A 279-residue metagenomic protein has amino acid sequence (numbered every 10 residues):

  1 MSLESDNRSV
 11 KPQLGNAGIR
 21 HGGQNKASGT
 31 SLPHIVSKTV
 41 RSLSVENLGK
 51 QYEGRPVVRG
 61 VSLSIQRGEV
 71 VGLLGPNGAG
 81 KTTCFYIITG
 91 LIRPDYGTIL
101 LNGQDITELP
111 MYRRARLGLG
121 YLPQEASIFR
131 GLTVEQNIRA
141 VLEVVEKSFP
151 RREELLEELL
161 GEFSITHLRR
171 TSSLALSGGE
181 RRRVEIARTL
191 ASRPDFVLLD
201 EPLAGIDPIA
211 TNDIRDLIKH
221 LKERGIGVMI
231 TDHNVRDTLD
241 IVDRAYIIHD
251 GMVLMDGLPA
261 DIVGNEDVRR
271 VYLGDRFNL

Functional and structural regions predicted by a protein language model:
L74-P76: The feature captures the beta-strand-to-loop junction immediately N-terminal to the Walker
T89: Helix-to-loop junction immediately C-terminal to a conserved catalytic motif
D105-E125, F149-E153, V263-D267: ABC ATPase NBD coupling module
P150-L168, D216-K219: Conserved ABC ATPase "signature" region
S172-L176, E180: Conserved ABC ATPase signature
V197-E201: Catalytic Walker B motif of ABC-type/P-loop ATPase nucleotide-binding domains
